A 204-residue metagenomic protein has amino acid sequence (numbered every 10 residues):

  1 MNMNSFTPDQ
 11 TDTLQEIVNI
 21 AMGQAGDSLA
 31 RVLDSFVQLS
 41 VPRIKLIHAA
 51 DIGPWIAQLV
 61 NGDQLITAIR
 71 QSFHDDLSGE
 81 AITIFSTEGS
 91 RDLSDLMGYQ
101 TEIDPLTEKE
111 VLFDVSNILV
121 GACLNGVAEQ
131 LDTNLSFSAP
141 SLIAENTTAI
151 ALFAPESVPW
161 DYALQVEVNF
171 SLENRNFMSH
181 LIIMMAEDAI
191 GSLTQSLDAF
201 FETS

Functional and structural regions predicted by a protein language model:
N2-S204: Composition-driven recognition of glycine/serine/threonine/acidic- and proline-rich low-complexity segments and repeats
